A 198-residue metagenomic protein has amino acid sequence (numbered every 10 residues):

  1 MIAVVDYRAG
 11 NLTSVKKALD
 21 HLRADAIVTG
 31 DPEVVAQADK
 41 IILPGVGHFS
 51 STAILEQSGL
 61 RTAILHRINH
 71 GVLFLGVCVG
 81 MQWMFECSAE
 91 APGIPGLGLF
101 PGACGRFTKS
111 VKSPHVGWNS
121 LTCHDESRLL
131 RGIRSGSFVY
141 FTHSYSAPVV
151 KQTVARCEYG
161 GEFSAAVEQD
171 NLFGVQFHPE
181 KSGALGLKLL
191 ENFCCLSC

Functional and structural regions predicted by a protein language model:
I2-A24, P179-K181: N-terminal beta1-alpha1 ligand-phosphate binding loop
A26-Q37: Short acidic low-complexity segments
V35-G45: Short acidic/histidine-rich motifs immediately flanking catalytic phosphotransfer sites in two-component signaling
G47-V116: Cysteine-nucleophile active-site neighborhood
E86-G161: Pocket-forming structural segment of enzyme catalytic cores
E162-E168: Short, surface-exposed beta-strand/loop micro-motifs that present aromatic residues
V175-C198: Acyltransferase
